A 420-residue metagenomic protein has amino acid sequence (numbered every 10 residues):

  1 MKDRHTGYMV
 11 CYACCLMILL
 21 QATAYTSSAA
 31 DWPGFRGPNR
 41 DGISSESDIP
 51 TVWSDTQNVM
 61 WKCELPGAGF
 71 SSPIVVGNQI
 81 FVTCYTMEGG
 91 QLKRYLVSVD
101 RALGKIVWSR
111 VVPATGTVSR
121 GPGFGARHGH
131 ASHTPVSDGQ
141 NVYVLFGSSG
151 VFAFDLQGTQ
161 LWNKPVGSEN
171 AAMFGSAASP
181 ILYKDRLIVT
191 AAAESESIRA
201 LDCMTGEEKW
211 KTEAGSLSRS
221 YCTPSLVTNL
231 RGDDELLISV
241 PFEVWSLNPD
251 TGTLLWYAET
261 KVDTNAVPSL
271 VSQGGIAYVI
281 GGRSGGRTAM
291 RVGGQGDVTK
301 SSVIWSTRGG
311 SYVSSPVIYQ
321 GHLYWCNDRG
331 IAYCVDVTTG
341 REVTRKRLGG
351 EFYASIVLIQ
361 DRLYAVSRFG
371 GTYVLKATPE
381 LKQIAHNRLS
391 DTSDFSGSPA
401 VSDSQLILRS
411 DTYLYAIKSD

Functional and structural regions predicted by a protein language model:
M1-C11: N-terminal secretory signal peptides that target proteins for export/translocation
H5-T6, A22, F35: Positively charged, low-complexity intrinsically disordered regions
T6-G7, C15-L16, E46: Low-complexity, intrinsically disordered short peptide segments enriched in small/polar/basic residues
C11-T23: Bacterial N-terminal signal peptides
Y25-D420: Noncatalytic, solvent-exposed loop/strand surfaces of beta-propeller-type extracellular/periplasmic domains
